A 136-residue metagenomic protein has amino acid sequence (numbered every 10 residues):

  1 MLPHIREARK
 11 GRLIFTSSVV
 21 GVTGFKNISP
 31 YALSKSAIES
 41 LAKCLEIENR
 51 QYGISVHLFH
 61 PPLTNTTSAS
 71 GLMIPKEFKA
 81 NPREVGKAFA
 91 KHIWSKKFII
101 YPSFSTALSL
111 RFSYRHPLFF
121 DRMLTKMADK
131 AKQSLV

Functional and structural regions predicted by a protein language model:
M1-R9: A short helix-coil junction within the Rossmann-fold of NAD(P)-dependent oxidoreductases
I5, T23, C44-S55: Active-site-adjacent segment of SDR/Rossmann-fold oxidoreductases
S18: Residue(s) in the substrate-gating loop at a strand-loop-helix junction that position the organic substrate next
F25-S29: Active-site loop immediately N-terminal to the catalytic Tyr-X3-Lys motif of short-chain dehydrogenase/reductase
Y31, E39: Catalytic tyrosine of NAD(P)H-dependent dehydrogenase/reductases that use a Tyr as the general acid/base
S34: Active-site helix of classical SDR
L58, I74-L110: C-terminal helical subdomain
P61-G71: Short, flexible catalytic-loop segment of classical short-chain dehydrogenase/reductase
